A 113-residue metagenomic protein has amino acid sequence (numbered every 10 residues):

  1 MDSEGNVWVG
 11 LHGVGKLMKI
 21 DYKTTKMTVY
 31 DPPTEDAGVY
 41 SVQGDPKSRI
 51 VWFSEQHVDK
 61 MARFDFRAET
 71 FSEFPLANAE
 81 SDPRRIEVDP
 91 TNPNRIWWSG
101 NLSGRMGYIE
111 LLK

Functional and structural regions predicted by a protein language model:
M1-N6, G10, V14, T34-I50 (+1 more regions): Beta-rich, blade/repeat-based domains predominating in secreted/periplasmic proteins but also intracellular
G10, S54, W97-N101: Residue-level marker for isolated small/hydroxyl-bearing positions within beta-strands of beta-sheet-rich domains
K16-K19, D59-A62, R105-Y108: A short loop-to-beta-strand structural motif that recurs across blades of beta-propeller domains
L17, M27, A68-F71, I96: Extended, compositionally biased non-globular segments
D21-T25, D65-E69, L111-K113: Short loop/turn segments that connect beta-strands within beta-propeller blades
T28-P32, S72-L76: Beta-propeller fold detector
F74, P93-W98, E110: Hydrophilic extracytoplasmic domains
